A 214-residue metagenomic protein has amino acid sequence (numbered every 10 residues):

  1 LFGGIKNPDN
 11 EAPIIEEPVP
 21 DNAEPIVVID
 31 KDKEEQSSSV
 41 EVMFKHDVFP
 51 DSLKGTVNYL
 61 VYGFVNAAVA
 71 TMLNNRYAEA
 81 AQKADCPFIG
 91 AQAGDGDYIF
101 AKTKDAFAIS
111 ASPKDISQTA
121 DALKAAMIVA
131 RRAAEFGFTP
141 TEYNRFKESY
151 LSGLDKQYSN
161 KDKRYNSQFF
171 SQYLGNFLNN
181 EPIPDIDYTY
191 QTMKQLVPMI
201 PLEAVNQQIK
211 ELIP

Functional and structural regions predicted by a protein language model:
L1, I209-P214: Short, intrinsically disordered, charge-balanced linker/junction segments flanking boundaries in proteins
L1-S38, E148, S152-Q157: An aromatic/glycine/proline-enriched structural segment found at the starts of mature extracellular/organellar domains
E17-P20, M199-E203: Short, solvent-exposed secondary-structure boundary motifs
A23-I29, Q92-G96, A204-N206: Glycine-rich, charged/polar anion/phosphate-binding loops that engage phosphate groups from diverse ligands
Q36-V57, Y77-L202, P214: M16 family metallopeptidases and their MPP-like homologs
Y59-G63: Extended active-site and interfacial segments that coordinate phosphate-rich ligands in large catalytic machineries
T71-L73: A short, contiguous, amphipathic alpha-helix enriched in charged residues
